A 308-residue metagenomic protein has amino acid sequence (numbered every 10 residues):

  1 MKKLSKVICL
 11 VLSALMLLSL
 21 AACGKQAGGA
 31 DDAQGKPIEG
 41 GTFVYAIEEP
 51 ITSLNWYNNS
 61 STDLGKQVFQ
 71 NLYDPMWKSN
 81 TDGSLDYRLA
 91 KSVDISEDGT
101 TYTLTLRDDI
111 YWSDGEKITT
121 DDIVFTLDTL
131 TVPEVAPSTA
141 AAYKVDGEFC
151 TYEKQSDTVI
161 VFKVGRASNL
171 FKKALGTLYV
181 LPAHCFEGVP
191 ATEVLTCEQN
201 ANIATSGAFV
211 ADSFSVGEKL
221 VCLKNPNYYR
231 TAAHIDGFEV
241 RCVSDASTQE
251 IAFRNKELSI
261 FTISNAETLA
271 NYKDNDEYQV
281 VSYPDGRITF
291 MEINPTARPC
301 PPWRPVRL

Functional and structural regions predicted by a protein language model:
M1-T42, S84, E97, T151: Short, low-complexity disordered leader/linker segments with a strong preference for bacterial N-terminal type II
V44, T119-F125, D157-V161, G207-A208 (+2 more regions): Alpha-helical secondary-structure segments
A46-E97, D128, A204-T205: N-terminal lobe/hinge region of extracytoplasmic solute-binding protein
T81, G176-A233, G237: Gly/Pro-rich hinge or "lid" segments in bacterial periplasmic/extracellular proteins
K91-A136, Q155, A252, P301-P302: Aromatic- and charge-enriched surface segment that lines or borders ligand/interaction sites
D94, A141-G188: Surface-exposed binding/hinge segments that line and control ligand-binding clefts or catalytic entry sites
P226-N271: Ligand-site clamp/hinge motif
A270-S282: Ligand-binding "clamshell"
